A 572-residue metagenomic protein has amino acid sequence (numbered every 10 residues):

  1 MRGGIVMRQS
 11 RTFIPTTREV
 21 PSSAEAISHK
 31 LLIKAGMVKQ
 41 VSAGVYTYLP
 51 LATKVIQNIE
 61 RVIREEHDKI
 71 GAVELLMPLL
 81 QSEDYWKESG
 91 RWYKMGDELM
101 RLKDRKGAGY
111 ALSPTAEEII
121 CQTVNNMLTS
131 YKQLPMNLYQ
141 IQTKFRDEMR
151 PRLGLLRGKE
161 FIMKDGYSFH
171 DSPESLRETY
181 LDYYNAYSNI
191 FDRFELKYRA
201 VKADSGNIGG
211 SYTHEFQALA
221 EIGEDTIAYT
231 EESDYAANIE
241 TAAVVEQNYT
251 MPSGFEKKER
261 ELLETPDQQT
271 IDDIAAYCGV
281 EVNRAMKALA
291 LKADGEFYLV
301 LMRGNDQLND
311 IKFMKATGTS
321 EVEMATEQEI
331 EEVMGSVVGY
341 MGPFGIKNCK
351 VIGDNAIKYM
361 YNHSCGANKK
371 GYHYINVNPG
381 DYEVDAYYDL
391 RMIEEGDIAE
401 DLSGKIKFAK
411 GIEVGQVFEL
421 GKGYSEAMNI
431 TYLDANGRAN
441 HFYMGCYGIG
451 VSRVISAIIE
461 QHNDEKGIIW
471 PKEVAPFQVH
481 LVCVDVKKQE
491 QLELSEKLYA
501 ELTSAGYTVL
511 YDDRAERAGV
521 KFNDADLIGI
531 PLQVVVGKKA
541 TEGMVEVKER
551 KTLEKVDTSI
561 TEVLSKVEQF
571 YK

Functional and structural regions predicted by a protein language model:
R2-K572: NTP/phosphate- and nucleic-acid-binding module
